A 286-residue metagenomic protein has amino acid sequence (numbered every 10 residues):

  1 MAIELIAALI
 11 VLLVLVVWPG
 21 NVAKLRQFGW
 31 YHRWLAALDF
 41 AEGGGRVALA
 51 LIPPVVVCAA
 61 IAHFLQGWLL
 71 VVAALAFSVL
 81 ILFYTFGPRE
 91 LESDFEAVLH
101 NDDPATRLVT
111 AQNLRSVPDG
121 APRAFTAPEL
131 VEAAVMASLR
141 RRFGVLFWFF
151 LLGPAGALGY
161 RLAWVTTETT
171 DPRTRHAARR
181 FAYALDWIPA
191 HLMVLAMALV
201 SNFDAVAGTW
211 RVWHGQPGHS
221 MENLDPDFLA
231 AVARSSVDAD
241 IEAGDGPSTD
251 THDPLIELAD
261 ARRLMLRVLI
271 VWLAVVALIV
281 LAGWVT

Functional and structural regions predicted by a protein language model:
M1-T286: Hydrophobic N-terminal alpha-helices or hydrophobic patches in metabolic proteins across all domains of life
